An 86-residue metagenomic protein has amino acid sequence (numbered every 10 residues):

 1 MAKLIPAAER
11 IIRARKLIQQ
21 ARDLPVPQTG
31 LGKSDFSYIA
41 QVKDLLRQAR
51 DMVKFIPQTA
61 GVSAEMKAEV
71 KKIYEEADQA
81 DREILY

Functional and structural regions predicted by a protein language model:
M1-G30: Short terminal alpha-helical segments
A2-P6, S34-Q41, V62-E65: Non-transmembrane, amphipathic alpha-helical segments
P6-L17, Y38-R50: Short amphipathic alpha-helical heptad-repeat segments
A14, A21, A49-R50, A77 (+1 more regions): Heptad-repeat amphipathic alpha-helical coiled-coil interaction surface used for oligomerization/assembly
D23-S34, P57-V62: Short, flexible helix-adjacent loops and helix caps
M52-V70: Short, solvent-exposed, charged loop/turn and helix-capping segments that join or cap alpha-helices on peripheral
M66-Y86: Amphipathic alpha-helical binding modules
